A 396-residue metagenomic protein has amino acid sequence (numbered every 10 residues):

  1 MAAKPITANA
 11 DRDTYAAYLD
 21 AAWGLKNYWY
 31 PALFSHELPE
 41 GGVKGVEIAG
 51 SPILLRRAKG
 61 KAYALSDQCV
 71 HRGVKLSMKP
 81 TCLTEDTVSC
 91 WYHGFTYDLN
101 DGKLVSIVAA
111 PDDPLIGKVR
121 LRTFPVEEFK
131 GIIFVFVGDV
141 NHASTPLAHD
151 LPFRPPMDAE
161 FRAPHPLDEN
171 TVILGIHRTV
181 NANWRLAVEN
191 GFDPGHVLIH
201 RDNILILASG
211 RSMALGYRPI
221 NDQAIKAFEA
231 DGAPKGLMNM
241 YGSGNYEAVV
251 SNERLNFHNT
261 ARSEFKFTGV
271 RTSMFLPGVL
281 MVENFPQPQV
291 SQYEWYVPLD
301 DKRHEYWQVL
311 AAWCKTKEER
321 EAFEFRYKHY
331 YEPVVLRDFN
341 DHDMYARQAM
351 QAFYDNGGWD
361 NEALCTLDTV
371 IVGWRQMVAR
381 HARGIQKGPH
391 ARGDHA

Functional and structural regions predicted by a protein language model:
A2-I48: Zn-dependent metallo-beta-lactamase
P5-Y18, S51-I53, T87, G94-D98 (+1 more regions): A broad, low-specificity signal for short, low-complexity segments enriched in glycine/proline and polar/charged
W23, W29, F95, F134-F136 (+1 more regions): Tryptophan-centered motif/residue detector
K26-W29, G41, L121, K130 (+2 more regions): Sequence-level motif detector for i,i+2 pairs with an aromatic at +2
Y28, S51, R122, V290-Q292: Short beta-strand or tight-loop elements that sit immediately N-terminal to catalytic metal-binding acidic residues
F34-L167, F267: Rieske [2Fe-2S] iron-sulfur-binding domain
K61, D67, G73, N141-A396: C-terminal catalytic domain of Rieske-type non-heme iron oxygenases
